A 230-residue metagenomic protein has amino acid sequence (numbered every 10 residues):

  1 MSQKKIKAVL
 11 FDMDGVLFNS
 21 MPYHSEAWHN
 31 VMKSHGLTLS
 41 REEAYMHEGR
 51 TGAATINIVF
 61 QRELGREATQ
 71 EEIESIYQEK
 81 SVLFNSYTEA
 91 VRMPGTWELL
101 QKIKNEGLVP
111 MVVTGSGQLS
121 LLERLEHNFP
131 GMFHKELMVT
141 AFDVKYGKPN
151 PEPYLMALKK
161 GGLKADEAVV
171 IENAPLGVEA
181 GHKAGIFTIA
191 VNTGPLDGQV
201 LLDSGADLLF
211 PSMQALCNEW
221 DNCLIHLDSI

Functional and structural regions predicted by a protein language model:
S2-E43: Active-site neighborhood of HAD-like aspartate-dependent phosphohydrolases
S2-K7, W97-Q101, G117-I230: Asp-based, Mg2+/Mn2+-dependent phosphohydrolase catalytic module
K5, N85-V112, L119: Short, acidic loop-to-helix structural element flanking the phosphoryl-transfer center in phosphate-processing enzymes
L17, R92, P110, V170-I171 (+1 more regions): Conserved SAM-binding loop
S25, H29, G52-N57, Q118 (+1 more regions): An amphipathic alpha-helix signature
K33, K104, H182: Anion (oxyanion) recognition and catalysis
S34-L37, L64-A68, F129-H134, G162-L163: Short helix-capping segments at alpha-helix termini
G49-L83, K102: A metal-dependent, Asp-based hydrolase signature
